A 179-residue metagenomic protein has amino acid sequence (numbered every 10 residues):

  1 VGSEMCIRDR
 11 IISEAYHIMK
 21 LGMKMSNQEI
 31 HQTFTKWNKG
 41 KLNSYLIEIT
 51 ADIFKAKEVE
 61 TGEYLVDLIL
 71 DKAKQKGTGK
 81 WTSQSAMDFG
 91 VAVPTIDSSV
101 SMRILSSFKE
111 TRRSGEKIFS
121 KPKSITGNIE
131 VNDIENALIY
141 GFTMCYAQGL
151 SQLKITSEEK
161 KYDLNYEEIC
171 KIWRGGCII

Functional and structural regions predicted by a protein language model:
V1-I7: Short, small-residue-biased leader/transition segments that mark boundaries at the very start of proteins
D9-I179: C-terminal substrate-binding/catalytic lobe of Rossmann-fold NAD(P)-dependent dehydrogenases
